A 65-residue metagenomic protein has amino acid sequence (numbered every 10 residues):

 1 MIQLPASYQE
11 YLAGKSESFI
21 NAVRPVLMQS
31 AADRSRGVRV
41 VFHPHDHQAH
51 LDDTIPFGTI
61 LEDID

Functional and structural regions predicted by a protein language model:
M1-A32: N-terminal acidic leader/helix
A32-L61: Short, charge-rich amphipathic interface segments used for partner binding and complex assembly
